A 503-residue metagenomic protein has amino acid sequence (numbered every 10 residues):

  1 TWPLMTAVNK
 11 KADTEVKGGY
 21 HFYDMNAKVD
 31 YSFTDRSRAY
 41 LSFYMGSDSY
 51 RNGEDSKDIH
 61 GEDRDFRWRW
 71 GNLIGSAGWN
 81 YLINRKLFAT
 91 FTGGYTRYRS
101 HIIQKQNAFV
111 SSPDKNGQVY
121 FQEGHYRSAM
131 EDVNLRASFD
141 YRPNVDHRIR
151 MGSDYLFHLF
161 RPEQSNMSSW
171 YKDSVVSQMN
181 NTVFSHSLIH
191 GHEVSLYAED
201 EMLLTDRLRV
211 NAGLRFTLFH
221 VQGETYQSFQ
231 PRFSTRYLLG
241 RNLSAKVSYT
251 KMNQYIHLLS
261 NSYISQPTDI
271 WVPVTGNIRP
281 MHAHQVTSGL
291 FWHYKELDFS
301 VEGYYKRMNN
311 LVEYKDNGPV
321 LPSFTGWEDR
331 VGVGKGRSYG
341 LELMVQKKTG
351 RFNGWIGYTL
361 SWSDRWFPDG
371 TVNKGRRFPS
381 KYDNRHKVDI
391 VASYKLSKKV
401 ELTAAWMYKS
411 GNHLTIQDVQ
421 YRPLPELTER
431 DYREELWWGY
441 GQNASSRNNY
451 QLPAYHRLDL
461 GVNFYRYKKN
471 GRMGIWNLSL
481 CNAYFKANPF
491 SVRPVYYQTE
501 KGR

Functional and structural regions predicted by a protein language model:
T1, L41-S47, F91-R97, M151-F157 (+8 more regions): Transmembrane beta-barrel strands of outer-membrane/channel proteins
T1-W70, S100, Q104, N310: Periplasmic-side early beta-strands and strand-to-turn transitions of outer-membrane beta-barrels
P3-L4, N309, K399, M407-W438 (+1 more regions): C-terminal beta-signal and adjacent terminal beta-strands/loops of Gram-negative outer-membrane beta-barrel proteins
D30-D48, R69-Q222, L238, S300: Face-selective signature of the C-terminal outer-membrane beta-barrel domain
S49-R51, S56, R99, N166-M167 (+5 more regions): Surface-exposed extracellular loop regions of Gram-negative outer-membrane beta-barrel proteins, predominantly
M130-D132, R142-R148, D154, S185-M308 (+3 more regions): Structural signature of Gram-negative outer-membrane beta-barrels, strongest in the C-terminal barrel of TonB-dependent
D132-N134, F184-I189, S195, R279 (+3 more regions): Outer membrane beta-barrel strand-and-loop segments of large Gram-negative receptors, especially TonB-dependent
Y305-R307, T325, D329-I416: Gram-negative outer-membrane beta-barrel transporters
